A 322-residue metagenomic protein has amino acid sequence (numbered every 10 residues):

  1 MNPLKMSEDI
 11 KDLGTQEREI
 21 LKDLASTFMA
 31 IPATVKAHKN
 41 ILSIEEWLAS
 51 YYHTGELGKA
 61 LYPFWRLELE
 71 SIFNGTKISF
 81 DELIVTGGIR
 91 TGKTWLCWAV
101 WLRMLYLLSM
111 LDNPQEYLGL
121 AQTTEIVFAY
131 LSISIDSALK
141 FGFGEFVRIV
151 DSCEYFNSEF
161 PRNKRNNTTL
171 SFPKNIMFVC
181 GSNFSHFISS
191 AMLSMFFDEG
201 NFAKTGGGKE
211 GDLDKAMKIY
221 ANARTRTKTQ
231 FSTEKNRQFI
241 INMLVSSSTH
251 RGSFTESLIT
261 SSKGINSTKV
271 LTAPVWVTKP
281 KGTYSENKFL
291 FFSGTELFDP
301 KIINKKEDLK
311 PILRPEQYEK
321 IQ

Functional and structural regions predicted by a protein language model:
M1-Q322: Phosphate/NTP-binding elements of NTP-utilizing enzymes
